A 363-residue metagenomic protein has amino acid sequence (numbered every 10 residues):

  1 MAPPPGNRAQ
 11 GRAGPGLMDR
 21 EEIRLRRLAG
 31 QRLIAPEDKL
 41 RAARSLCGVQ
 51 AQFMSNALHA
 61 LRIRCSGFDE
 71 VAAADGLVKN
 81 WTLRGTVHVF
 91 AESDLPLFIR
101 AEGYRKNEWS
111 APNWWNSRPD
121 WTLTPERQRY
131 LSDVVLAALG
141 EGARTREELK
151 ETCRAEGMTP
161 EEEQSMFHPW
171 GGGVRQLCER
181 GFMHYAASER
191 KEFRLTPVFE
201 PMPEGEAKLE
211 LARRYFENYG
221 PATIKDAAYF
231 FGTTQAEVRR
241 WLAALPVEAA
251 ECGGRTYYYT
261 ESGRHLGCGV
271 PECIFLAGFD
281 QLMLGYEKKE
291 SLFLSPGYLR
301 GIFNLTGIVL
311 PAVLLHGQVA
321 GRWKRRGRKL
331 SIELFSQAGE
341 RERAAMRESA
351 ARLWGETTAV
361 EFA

Functional and structural regions predicted by a protein language model:
R8-T159, P296: Phosphate-backbone binding and catalysis cores of DNA-processing enzymes
V71, G76, V174-R180, A244-L245 (+1 more regions): Basic amphipathic alpha-helical segments that dock to polyanions
L77-T82, G181-A186, P246-E251: A short, conserved structural fragment
Q128-L136, R146, W170, G205-E210 (+1 more regions): Short, leucine-enriched amphipathic alpha-helices that occur as contiguous helical runs
E163-V238: Loop-centered beta-sheet repeat module
E217-L266: Anionic-ligand-binding alpha/beta catalytic cores of soluble enzymes and soluble regulatory domains that recognize
V247-Y298: Non-catalytic regulatory appendages
I302-I308, A312-A363: Glycine-rich, small/acidic residue-mixed loop/short-helix segments
